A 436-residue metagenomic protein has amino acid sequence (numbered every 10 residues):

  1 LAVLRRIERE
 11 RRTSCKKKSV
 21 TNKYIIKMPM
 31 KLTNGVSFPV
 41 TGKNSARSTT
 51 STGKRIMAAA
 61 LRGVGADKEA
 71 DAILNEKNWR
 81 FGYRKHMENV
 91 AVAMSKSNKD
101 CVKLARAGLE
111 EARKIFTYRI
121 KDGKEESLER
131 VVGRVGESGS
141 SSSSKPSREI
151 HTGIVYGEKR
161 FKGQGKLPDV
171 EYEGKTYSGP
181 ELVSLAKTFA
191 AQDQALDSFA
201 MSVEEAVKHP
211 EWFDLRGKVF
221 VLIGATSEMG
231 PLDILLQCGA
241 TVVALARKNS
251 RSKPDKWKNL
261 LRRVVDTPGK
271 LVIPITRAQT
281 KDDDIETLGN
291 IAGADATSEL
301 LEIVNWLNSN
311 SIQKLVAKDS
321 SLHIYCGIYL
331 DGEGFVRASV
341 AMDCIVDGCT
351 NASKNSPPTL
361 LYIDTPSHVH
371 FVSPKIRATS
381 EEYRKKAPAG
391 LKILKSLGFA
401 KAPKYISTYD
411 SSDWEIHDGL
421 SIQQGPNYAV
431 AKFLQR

Functional and structural regions predicted by a protein language model:
Y24-V90: Non-catalytic protein-protein interaction scaffold segments in large eukaryotic complex-forming proteins
E69-A195: Low-complexity, highly charged intrinsically disordered N-terminal segments that act as targeting/localization
L196-R216: A short, basic/flexible loop-to-alpha-helix module at the beginning of a structural domain
G217-L236: Glycine-rich adenosine-cofactor-binding loop
P254-I312: Extended charged low-complexity segments that act as oligomerization/scaffolding linkers
L288-V369: Extended alpha-helical scaffolding regions
T359-R436: Long, contiguous domain-sized segments
